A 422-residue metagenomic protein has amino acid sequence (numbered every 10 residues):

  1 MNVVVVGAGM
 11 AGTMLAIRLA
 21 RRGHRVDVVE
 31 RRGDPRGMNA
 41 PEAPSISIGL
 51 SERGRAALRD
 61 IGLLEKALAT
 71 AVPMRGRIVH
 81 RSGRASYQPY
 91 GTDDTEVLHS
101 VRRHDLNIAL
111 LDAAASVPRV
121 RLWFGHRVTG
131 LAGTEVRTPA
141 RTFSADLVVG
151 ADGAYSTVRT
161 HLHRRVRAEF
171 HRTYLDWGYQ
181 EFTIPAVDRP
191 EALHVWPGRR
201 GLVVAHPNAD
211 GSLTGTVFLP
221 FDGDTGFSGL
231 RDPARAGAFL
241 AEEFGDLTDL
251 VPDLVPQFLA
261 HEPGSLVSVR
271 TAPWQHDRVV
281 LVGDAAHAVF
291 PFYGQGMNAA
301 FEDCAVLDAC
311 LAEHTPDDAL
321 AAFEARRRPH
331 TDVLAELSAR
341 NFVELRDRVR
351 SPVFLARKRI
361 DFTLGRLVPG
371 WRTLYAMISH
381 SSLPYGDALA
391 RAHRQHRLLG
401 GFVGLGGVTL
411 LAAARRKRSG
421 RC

Functional and structural regions predicted by a protein language model:
M1-V4: Extreme N-terminal starter segment of soluble prokaryotic enzymes
A8-R21, G150, F182, A260-R340 (+1 more regions): Conserved mid-domain beta->alpha element of the FAD-binding
A11, D34, Y155: Conserved Rossmann-like nucleotide-cofactor binding loop
A20-A43: Glycine-rich FAD pyrophosphate-binding loop
S51-E181, P233: Conserved N-terminal helical subregion
A69-V72, R121, E242-L259, T315-A322 (+1 more regions): Acidic/histidine metal-binding catalytic segments
D112, H126-T129, E135-E262, L266 (+1 more regions): Conserved FAD-binding catalytic core of PHBH/FMO-like flavoproteins
A309-C422: C-terminal helical "tail/cap" subdomain of flavin- and related membrane-associated enzymes
